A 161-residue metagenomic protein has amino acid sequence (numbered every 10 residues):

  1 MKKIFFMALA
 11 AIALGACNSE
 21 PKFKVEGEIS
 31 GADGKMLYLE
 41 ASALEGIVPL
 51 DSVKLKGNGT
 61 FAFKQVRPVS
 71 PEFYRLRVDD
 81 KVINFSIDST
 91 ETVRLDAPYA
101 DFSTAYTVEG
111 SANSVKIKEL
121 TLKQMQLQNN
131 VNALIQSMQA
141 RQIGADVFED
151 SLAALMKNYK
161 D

Functional and structural regions predicted by a protein language model:
I4-A13: Sec-dependent N-terminal signal peptides
C17-D161: A non-transmembrane, solvent-exposed segment enriched in polar/low-complexity residues
